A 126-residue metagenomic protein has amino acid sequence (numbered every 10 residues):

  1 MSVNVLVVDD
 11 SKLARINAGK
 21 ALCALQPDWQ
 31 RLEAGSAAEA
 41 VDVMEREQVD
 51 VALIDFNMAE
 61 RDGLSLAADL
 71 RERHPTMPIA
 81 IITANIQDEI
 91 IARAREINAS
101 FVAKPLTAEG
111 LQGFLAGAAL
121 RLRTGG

Functional and structural regions predicted by a protein language model:
K12-L32: Two-component/phosphorelay signaling modules centered on CheY-like receiver
E33-V51: Acidic, metal-coordinating helix/loop segments flanking the phosphotransfer/catalytic sites of two-component signaling
S36, D62-L66: Acidic catalytic/metal-coordinating carboxylates
E45-E47, D69-T76, I97: Conserved phosphotransfer cores of two-component systems
D55, T83: Active-site residues of response regulator receiver
A59: The feature encodes the CheY-like receiver
S65, I86-V102, G113: Alpha4 helix (beta4-alpha4-beta5 surface) of REC/receiver domains from two-component response regulators
T107, A116: Receiver (REC) domain switch/active-site region of two-component response regulators
